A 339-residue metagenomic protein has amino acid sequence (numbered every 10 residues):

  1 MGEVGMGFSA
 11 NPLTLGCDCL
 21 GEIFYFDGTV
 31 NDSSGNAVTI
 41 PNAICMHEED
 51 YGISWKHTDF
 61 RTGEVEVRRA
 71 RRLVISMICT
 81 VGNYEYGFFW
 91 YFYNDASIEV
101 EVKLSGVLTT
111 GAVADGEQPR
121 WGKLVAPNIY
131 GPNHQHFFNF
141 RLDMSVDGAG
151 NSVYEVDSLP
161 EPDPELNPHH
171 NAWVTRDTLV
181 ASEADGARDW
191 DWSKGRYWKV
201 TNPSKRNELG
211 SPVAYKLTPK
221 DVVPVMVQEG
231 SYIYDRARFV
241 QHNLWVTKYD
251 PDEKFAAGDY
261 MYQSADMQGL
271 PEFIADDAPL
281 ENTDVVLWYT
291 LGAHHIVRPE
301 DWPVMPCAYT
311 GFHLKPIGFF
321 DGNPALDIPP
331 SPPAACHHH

Functional and structural regions predicted by a protein language model:
M1-S97, K103, V107-H339: Extended effector regions of multi-domain proteins
